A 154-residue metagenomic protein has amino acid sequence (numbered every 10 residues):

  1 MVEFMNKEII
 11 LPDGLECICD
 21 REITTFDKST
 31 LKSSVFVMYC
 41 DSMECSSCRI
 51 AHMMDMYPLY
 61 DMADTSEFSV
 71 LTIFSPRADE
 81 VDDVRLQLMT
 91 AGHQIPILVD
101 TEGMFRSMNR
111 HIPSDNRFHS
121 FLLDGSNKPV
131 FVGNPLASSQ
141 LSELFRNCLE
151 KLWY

Functional and structural regions predicted by a protein language model:
M1-S29, I50: N-terminal "domain-start" segment that seeds a small globular fold
T24-Y57, L71: Short active-site neighborhood of thiol/selenol oxidoreductases, capturing the structured segment around
K32-S34, S66-S69, H93, R117 (+1 more regions): Loop/turn elements at helix/coil->beta-strand transitions in domains of secreted/extracellular proteins
S42-S47, R77-E80, L136-A137: Short acidic, S/G/P-rich loop/turn micro-motifs used as interaction or catalytic elements
M54-D61, L86: Solvent-exposed, polar/charged alpha-helical surfaces in well-ordered, non-transmembrane soluble domains, broadly
E67-V81, H93-G103: Thiol-based oxidoreductase modules, predominantly thioredoxin-like and allied folds used for disulfide exchange
R85-R117: Short, internal strand/loop/helix patches that form the active-site neighborhood or redox-interaction surface
N116-Y154: Thiol-/selenol-based redox modules, centered on thioredoxin-like and closely related oxidoreductase domains
